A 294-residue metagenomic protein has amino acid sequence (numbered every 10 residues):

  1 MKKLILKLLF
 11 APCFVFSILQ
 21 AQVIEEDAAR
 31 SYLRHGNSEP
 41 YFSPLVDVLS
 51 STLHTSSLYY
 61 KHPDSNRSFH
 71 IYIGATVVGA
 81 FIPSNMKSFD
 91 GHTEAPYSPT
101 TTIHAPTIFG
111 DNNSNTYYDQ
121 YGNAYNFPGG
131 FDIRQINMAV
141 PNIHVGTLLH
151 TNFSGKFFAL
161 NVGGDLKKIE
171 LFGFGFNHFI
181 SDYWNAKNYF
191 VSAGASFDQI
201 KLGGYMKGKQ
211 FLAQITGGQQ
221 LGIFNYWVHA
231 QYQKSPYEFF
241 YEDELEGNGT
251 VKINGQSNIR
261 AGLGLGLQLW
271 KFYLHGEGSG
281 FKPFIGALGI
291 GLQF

Functional and structural regions predicted by a protein language model:
Q22-Y183: Transmembrane beta-barrel domains of Gram-negative outer membranes and organellar outer membranes
H62, I73-A75, P141-T147, F174-H178 (+6 more regions): Residues on the lipid-exposed face of transmembrane beta-strands in outer-membrane beta-barrel proteins
R67-F69, R134-A139, K167-F174, K207-F211 (+3 more regions): Residues that define the transmembrane beta-barrel architecture of outer-membrane proteins
V77-F81, F157-G163, H178-I180, A195-K201 (+5 more regions): Transmembrane beta-strands of outer-membrane beta-barrel pores
M86-D90, K156, L160, D165-L171 (+3 more regions): Outer-membrane beta-barrel translocator domains and adjoining extracellular loop/strand segments of Gram-negative
E94-Y97, H104-F109, W227-F294: Outer membrane beta-barrel transmembrane domains
H150-G155, Y183-Y189, I223-Y226, L269-H275: Repeated loop/turn-to-beta-strand initiation elements of outer-membrane beta-barrel proteins
N188-F240: Detector for outer-membrane/organellar transmembrane beta-barrel domains, recognizing the amphipathic beta-strand
